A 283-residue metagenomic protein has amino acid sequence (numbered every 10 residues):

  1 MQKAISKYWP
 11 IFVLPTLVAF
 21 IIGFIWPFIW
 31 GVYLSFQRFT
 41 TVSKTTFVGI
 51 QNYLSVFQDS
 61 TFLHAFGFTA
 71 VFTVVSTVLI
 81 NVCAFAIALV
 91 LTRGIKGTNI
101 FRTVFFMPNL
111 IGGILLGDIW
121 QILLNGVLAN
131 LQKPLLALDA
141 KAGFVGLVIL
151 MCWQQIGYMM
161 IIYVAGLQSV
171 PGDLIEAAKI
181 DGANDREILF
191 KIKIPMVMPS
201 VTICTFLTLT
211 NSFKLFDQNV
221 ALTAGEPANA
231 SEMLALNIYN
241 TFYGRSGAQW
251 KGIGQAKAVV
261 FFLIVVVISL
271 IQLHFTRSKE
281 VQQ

Functional and structural regions predicted by a protein language model:
Q2-Q283: A structural signal for multi-pass alpha-helical bundles of membrane permease subunits that mediate small-molecule
